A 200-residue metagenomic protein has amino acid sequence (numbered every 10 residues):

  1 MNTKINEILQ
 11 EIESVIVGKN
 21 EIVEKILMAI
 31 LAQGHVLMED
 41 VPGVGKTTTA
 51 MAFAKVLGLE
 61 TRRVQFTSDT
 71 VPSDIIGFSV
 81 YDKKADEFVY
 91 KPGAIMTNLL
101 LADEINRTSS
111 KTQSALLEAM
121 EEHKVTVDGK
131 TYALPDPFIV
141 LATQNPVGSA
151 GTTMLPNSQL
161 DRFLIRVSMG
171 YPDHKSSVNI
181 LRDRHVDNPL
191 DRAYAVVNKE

Functional and structural regions predicted by a protein language model:
N2-V44: Pre-Walker A (pre-P-loop) alpha-helix and adjacent loop at the N terminus of AAA/AAA+ ATPase modules, a conserved
K25-M28, Y81-A102: Conserved alpha-helical scaffold flanking the Walker A/P-loop in AAA+ ATPase domains
I30-S68: Walker A/P-loop
H35-V36, L100, F138: Conserved beta-strand position immediately N-terminal to the Walker
D40, D103-E104, A115: Walker B catalytic acidic pair
V41, I75, T143: P-loop (Walker A) phosphate-binding loop of NTP-binding proteins
T48, K111, A115: Conserved Walker
D82-E87, T108-T112, M120-K199: Canonical AAA+ ATPase core
